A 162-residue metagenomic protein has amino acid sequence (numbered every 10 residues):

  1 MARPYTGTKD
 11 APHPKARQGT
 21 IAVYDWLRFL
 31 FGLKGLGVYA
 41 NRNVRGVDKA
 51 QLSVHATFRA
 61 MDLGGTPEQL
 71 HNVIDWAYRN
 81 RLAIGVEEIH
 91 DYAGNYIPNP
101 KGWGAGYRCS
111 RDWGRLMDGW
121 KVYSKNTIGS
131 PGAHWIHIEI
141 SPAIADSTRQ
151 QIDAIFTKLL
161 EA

Functional and structural regions predicted by a protein language model:
M1-R115, A133-I140: Secreted/periplasmic proteins that engage bacterial cell-wall peptidoglycan
D112-A162: Active-site or metal-binding loop neighborhoods of secreted/extracellular toxin and effector enzymes
